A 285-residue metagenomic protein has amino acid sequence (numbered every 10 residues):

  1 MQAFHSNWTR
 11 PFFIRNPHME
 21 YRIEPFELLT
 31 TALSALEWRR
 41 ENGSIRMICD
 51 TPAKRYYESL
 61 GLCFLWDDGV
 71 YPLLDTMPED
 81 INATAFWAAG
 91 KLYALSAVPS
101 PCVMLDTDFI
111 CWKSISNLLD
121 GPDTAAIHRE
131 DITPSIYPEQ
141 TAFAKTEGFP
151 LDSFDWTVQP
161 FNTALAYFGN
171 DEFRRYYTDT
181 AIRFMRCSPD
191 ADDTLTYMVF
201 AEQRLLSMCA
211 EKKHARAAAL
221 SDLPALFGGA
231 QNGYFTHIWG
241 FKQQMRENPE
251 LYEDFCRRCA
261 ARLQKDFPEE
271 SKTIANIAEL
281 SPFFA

Functional and structural regions predicted by a protein language model:
M1-P78, F241-A285: N-terminal anchoring/stem segment of glycosyltransferases
F26-L28, A32-S34, T76-M104, W112: A conserved donor-nucleotide-binding helix/loop in the catalytic core of Leloir-type glycosyltransferases
E41-S44, A97-C102, D120-D123: Short glycine/proline-enriched coil/turn segments at helix->beta-strand junctions
Y57-S59, M104, K113-S116: Short glycine-/acidic-enriched loop or helix-start segments at secondary-structure transitions that form or flank
T107: Short acidic donor-binding/metal-coordinating loop in glycosyltransferase active sites
C111-E147: Conserved donor-nucleotide/metal-binding helix-loop-beta segment in metal-dependent transferases, i.e., the alpha-helix
A144-W156: Short, flexible, basic/aromatic active-site loop/helix in glycosyltransferases
W156-R246: Catalytic core and acceptor-binding pocket of nucleotide-sugar-dependent glycosyltransferases
